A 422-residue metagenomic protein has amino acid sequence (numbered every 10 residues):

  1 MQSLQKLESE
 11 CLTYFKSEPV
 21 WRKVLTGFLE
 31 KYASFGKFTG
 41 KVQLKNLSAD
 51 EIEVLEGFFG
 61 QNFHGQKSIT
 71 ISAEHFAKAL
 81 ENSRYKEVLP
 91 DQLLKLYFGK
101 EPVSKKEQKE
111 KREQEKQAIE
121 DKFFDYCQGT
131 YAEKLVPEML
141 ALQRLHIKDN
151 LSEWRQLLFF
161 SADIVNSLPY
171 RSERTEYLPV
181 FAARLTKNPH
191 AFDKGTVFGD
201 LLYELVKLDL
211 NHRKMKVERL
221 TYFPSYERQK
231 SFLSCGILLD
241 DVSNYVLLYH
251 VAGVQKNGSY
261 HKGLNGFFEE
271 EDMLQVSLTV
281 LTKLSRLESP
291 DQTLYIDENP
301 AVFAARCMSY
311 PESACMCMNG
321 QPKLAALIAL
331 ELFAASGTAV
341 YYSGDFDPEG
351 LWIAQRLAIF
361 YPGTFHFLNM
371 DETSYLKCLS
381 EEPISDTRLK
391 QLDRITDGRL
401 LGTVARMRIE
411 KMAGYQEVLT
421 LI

Functional and structural regions predicted by a protein language model:
M1-C317, P322-A335, E349, T373-I422: Nucleic-acid enzyme cleavage-core boundary/entry regions
Y295, M316, Y341, H366-L368: Hydrophobic/aromatic beta-strand patches that form the interior of the parallel beta-sheet core in alpha/beta enzyme
E312-S313, A358-F360: Glycine-rich, phosphate-binding/catalytic loops in enzymes
T338, F360-H366: Structural alpha-beta junctions
T338-D347: Acidic beta-strand-to-loop metal/phosphate-binding motif
